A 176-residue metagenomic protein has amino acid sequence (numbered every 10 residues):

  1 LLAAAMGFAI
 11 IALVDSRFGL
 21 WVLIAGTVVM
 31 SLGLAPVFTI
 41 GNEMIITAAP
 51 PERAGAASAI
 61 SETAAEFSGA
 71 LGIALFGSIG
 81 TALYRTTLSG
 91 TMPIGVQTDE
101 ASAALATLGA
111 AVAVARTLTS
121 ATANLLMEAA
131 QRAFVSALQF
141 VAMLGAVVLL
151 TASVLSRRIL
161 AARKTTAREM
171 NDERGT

Functional and structural regions predicted by a protein language model:
L1-M92, F134-R163: C-terminal module of multi-pass small-molecule transporters
G33, L105-T107, D172-E173: Short C-terminal domain-edge/linker segments immediately following a structured domain
N42, S61, D99, R168-R174: Intrinsic disorder/low-complexity signal
I46, A103, G175-T176: A generic signature of intrinsically disordered, low-complexity regions enriched in glycine/proline and charged/polar
A82-A146: A membrane-interface helix-boundary motif in multi-pass transporters
L118-Q131, I159-T176: Intrinsic disorder in cytosolic terminal tails and internal cytosolic loops of multi-pass membrane transporters
